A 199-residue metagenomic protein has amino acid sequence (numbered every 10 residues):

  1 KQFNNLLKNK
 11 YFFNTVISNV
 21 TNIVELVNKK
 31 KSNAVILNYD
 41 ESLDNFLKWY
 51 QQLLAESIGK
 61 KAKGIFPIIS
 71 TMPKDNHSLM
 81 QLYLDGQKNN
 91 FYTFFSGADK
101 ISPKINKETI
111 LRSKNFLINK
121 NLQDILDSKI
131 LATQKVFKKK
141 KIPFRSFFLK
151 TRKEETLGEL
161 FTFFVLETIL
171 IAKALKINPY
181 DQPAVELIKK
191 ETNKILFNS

Functional and structural regions predicted by a protein language model:
K1, D124, S128, F144-L187: Short alpha-helices
K1-T93, I101, D181, V185-S199: Active-site phosphate/pyrophosphate-binding segments
N9-N14, F94-K104, E155-L166: Short flexible/disordered coil segments
S18-K29, E56, Q81-L84, S128 (+2 more regions): Short, hydrophobic/amphipathic alpha-helical patches that form generic packing surfaces within helical domains
S32-L37, G64-I65, S113-N119, F148-K150 (+1 more regions): Glycine- and acidic
L53-S57, Q87-N89, L111-N115, V165-I169: Short, low-complexity, polar/charged sequence segments that are solvent-exposed and flexible
I68-K153: Helicase-primase coupling helices
